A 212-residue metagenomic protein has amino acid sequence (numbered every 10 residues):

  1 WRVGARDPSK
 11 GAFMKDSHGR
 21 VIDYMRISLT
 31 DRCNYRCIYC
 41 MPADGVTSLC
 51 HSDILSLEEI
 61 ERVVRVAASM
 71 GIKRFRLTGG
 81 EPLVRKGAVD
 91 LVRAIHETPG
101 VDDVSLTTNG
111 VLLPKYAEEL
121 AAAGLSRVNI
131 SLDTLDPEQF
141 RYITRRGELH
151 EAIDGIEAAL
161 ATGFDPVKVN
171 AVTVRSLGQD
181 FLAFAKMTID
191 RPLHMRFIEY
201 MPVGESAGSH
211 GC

Functional and structural regions predicted by a protein language model:
S17-L57, S69-M70: Canonical Radical SAM [4Fe-4S] cluster-binding loop centered on the CxxxCxxC motif and its immediate flanking residues
G45-C50, P114, D136-I143, G204-S209: A short acidic, helix-capping loop that chelates divalent metal ions and anchors anionic groups
I54-R76, V84-I189, H194: Radical SAM/AdoMet-radical enzyme domain recognition
E81: Conserved G/P- and acidic residue-centered "switch" motifs that form tight phosphate/ATP-binding loops in soluble
R175-G178, R196-C212: Flexible glycine/acidic-rich beta-alpha junction loops that bind and position SAM and/or redox cofactors in anaerobic
